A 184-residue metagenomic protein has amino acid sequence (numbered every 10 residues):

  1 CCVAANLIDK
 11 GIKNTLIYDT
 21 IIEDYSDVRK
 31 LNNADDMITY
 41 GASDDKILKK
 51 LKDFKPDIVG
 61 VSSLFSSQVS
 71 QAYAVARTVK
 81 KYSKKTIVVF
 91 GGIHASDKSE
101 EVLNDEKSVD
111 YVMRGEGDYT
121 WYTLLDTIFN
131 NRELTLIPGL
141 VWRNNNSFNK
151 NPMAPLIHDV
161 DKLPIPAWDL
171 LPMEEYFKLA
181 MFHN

Functional and structural regions predicted by a protein language model:
C1-C2, L163: Generic recognition of cysteine residues
V3-I12: A short, Lys/Arg-enriched amphipathic alpha-helix followed by its capping loop at the start of a domain
N6, L16-D159: Glycine-rich beta-alpha loop elements in corrinoid/cobalamin-binding modules across cobalamin-dependent enzymes
D161-N184: Radical SAM [4Fe-4S] cluster-binding motif and immediate context
